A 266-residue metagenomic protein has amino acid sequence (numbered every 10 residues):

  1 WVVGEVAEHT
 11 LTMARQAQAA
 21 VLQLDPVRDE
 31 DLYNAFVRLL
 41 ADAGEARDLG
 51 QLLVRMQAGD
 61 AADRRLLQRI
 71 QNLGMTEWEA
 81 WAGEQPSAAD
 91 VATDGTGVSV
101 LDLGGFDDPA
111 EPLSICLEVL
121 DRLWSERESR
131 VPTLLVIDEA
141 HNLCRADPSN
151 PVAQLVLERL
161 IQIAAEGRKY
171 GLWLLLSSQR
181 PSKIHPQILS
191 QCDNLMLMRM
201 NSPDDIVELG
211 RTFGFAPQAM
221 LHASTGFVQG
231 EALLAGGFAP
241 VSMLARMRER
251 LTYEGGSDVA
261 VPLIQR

Functional and structural regions predicted by a protein language model:
W1-Q162, K169, V228-P240: P-loop NTPase motor domains
V6, E45, L66, G74 (+10 more regions): Preference for short coil/turn "hinge" residues that link or interrupt alpha-helices
D90-T93, Q229-R266: Conserved P-loop NTPase motor module
L113-C116, G210-T212, S224, M247-E249 (+1 more regions): Surface-exposed beta-strand edges and their flanking turn/coil or helix-capping segments
E118-R122, Q154-L155, N194-M196, G214-A219 (+2 more regions): Short, low-complexity, polar/charged sequence segments that are solvent-exposed and flexible
L157, I161-R248: Conserved ATP-driven motor cores of ASCE-family P-loop NTPases powering translocation/secretion/packaging/pilus
